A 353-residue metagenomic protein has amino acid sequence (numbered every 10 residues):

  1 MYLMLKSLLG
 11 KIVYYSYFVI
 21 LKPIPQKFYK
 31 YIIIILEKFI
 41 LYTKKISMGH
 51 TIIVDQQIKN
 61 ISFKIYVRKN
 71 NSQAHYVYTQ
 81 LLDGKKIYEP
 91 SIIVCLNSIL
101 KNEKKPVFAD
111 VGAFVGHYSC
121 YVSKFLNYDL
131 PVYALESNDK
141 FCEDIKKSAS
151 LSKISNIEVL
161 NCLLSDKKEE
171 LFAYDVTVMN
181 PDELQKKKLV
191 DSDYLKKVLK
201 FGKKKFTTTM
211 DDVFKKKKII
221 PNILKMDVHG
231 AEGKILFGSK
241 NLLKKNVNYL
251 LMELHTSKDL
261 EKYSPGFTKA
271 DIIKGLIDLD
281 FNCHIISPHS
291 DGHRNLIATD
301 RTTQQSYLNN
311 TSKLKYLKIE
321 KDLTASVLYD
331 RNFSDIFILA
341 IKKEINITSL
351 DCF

Functional and structural regions predicted by a protein language model:
Y2-I154, K196-K200, K217, I285-F353: S-adenosyl-L-methionine
Y78-A109, E158, K167-F172, P181 (+3 more regions): Short internal loop-to-helix segment that lines adenine-nucleotide cofactor pockets
V122-N127, S239-V247, L276: Short, conserved loop/helix-junction motifs that constitute active-site signature segments in enzyme catalytic cores
K146-K147, L151-N180: Core alpha/beta nucleotide-donor-binding catalytic domains of modification enzymes
L160-C162, F281-S290: Conserved S-adenosyl-L-methionine
V247-H255: Conserved beta-strand signature within the Rossmann-like core of class I S-adenosyl-L-methionine
K258-K269, R294-T302: Short, flexible/disordered intra-domain loops and linkers
